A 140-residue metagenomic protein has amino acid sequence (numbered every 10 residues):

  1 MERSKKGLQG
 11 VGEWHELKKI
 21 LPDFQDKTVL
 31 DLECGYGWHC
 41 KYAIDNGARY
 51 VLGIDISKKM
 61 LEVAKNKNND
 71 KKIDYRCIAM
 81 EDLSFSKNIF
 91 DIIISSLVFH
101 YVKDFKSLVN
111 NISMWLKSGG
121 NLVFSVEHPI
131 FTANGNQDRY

Functional and structural regions predicted by a protein language model:
M1-F24, W38-Y42: Conserved class I S-adenosyl-L-methionine
K18, K41-I44, K65, V109-S113: A structural alpha-helix within SAM-dependent methyltransferase catalytic domains
D26-T28: Nucleotide donor/acceptor-binding cores
L30-L32, Y36-D82: Class I SAM-dependent methyltransferase SAM/SAH-binding core
E81-I93: A short acidic, Gly/Pro-enriched loop at the edge of an enzyme's catalytic core that lines a small-molecule cofactor
D91-K106: A short SAM/SAH-binding and catalytic strip from SAM-dependent methyltransferases
K106-N121: A short glycine-rich, Lys/Arg-flanked "PGG" loop and its adjoining helix->strand segment in the class I
N121-Y140: Conserved class I S-adenosyl-L-methionine
